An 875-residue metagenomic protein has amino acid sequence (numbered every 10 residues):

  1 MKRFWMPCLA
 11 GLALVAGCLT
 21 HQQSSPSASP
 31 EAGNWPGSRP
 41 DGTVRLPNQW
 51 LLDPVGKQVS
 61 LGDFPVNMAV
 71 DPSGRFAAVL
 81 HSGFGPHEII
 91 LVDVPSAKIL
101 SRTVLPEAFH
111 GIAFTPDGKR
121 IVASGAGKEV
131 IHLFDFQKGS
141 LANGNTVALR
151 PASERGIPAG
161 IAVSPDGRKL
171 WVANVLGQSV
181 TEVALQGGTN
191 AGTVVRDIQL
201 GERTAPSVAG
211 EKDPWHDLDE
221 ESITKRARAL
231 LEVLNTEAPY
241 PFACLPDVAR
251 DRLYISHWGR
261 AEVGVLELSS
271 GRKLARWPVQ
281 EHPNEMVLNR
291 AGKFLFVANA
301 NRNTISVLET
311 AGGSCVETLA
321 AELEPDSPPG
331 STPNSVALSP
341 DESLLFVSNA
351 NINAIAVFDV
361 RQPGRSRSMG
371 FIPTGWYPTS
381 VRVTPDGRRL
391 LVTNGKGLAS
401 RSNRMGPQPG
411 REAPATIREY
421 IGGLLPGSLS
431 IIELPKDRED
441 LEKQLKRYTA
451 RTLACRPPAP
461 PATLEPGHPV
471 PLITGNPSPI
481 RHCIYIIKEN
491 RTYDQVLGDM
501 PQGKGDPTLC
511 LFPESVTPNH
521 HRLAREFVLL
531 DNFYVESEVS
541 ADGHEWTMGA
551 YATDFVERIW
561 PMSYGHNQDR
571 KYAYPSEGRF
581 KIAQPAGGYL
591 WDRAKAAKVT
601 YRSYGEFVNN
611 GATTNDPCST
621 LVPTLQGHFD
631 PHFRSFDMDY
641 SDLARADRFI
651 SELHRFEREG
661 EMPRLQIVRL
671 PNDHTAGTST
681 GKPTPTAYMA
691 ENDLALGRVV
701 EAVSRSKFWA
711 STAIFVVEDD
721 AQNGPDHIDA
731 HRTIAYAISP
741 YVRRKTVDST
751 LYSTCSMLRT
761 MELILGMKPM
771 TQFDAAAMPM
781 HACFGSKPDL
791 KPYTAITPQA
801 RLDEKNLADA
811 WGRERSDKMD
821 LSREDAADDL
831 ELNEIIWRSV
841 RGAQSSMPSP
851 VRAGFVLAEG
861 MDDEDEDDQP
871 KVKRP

Functional and structural regions predicted by a protein language model:
M1-F4: Positively charged n-region of N-terminal signal peptides that target proteins for export
P7, L52, T193, G422 (+2 more regions): A generic structural signal for short, non-catalytic loop/turn and secondary-structure boundary residues
P7-G17: Bacterial N-terminal signal peptides
A13, P328, G505-P507: Disulfide-bonded cysteine motifs in exported proteins
C18-H468: Predominantly soluble domains enriched in secretory-pathway, periplasmic, or organellar proteins
Q444-P875: N-terminal pro-sequences and low-complexity stem/linker regions of secreted or lumenal proteins
